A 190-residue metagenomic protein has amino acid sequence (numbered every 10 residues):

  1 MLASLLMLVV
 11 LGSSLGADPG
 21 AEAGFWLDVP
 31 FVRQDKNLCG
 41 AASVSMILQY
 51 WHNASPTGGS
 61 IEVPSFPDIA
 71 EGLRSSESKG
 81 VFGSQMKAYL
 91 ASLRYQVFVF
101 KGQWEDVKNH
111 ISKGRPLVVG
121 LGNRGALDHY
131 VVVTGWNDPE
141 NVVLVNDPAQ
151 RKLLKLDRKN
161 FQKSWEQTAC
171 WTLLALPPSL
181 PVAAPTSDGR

Functional and structural regions predicted by a protein language model:
L2-S13: Bacterial N-terminal signal peptides
L15-P30, L48, I61-G189: Conserved active-site-adjacent core of cysteine acyl-enzyme catalytic domains
W26-A54: N-terminal targeting signals for Sec/Tat export/insertion, comprising classic cleavable signal peptides
A54-S60: Phosphate-handling active-site elements
